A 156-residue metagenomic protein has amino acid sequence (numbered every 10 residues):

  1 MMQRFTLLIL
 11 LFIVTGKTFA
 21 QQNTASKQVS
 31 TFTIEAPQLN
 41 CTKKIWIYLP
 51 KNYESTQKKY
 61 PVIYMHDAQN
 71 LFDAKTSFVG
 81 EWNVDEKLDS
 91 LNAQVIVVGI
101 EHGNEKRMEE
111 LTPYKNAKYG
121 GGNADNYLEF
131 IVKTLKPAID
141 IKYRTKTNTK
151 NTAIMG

Functional and structural regions predicted by a protein language model:
M1-T24: Bacterial Sec-dependent N-terminal signal peptides
Q21-G156: Non-catalytic cap/lid and distal C-terminal segments of serine-dependent acyl enzymes
